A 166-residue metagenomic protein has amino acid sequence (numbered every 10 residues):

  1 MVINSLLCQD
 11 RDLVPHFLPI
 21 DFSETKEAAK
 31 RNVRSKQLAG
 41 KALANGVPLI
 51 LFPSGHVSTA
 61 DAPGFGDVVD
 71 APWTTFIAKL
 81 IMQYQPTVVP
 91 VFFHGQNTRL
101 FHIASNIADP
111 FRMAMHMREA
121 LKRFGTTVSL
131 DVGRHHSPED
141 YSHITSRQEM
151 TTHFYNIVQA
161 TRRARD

Functional and structural regions predicted by a protein language model:
M1-K30: Catalytic core of membrane glycerolipid acyltransferases/transacylases, capturing the structured, soluble-facing
V33-D166: Non-catalytic C-terminal accessory region of glycerolipid acyltransferases and related lyso-lipid remodeling enzymes
